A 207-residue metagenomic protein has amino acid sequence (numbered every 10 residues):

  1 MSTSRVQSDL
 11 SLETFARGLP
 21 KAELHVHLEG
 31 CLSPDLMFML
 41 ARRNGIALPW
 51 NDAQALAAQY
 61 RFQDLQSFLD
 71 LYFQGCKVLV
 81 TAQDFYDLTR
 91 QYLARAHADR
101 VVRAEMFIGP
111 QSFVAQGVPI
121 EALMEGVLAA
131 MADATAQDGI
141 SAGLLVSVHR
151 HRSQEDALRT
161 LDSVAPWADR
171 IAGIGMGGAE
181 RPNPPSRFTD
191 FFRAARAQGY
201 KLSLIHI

Functional and structural regions predicted by a protein language model:
S2-Y200: Metal-cofactor-binding active-site regions of metalloenzymes
H206-I207: Conserved small/polar residues in nucleotide/adenosyl-binding loops
